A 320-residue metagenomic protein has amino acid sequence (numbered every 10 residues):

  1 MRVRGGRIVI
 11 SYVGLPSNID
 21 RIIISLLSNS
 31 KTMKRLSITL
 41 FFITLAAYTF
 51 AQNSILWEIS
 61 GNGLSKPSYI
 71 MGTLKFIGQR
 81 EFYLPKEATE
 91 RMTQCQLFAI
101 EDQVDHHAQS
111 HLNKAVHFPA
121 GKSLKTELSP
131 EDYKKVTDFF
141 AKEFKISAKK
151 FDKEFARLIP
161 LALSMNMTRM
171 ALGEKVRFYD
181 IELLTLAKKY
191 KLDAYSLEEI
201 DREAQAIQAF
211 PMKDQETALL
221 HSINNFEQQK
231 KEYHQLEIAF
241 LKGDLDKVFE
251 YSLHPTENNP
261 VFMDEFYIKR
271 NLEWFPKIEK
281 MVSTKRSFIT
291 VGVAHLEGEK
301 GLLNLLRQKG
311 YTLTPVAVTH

Functional and structural regions predicted by a protein language model:
G5-G6, G14: Residue-identity detector for glycine
Y12-W57: Bacterial Sec-dependent N-terminal signal peptides
L36, N62-L64, M281-S283: Short hydrophobic "helix-edge" motifs at membrane interfaces and signal-peptide entry regions
Q52, E81, Y267-N271: A conditional alpha-helix N-cap/helix-loop micro-motif detector
S54-W57, E232, E273-W274: Alpha-helical scaffolding within the catalytic cores of extracellular/periplasmic polymer-degrading hydrolases
I59-F262: Structured, acidic catalytic/metal-binding patches in enzyme active sites
V261-H320: A cross-kingdom marker for long, charged
